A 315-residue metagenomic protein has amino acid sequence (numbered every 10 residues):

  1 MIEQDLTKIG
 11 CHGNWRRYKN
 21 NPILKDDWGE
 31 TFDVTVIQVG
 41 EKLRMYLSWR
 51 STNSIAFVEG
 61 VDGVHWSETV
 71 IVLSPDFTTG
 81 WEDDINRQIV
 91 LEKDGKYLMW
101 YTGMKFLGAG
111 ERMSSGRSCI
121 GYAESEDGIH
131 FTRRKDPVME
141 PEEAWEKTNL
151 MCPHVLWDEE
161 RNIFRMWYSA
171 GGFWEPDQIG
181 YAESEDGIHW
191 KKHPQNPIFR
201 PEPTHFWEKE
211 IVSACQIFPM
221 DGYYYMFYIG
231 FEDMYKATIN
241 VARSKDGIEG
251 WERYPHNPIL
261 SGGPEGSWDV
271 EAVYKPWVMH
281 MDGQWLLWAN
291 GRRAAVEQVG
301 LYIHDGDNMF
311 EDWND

Functional and structural regions predicted by a protein language model:
M1-D315: Carbohydrate-active catalytic/glycan-binding domains of CAZyme proteins, especially the secreted or lumenal ectodomains
